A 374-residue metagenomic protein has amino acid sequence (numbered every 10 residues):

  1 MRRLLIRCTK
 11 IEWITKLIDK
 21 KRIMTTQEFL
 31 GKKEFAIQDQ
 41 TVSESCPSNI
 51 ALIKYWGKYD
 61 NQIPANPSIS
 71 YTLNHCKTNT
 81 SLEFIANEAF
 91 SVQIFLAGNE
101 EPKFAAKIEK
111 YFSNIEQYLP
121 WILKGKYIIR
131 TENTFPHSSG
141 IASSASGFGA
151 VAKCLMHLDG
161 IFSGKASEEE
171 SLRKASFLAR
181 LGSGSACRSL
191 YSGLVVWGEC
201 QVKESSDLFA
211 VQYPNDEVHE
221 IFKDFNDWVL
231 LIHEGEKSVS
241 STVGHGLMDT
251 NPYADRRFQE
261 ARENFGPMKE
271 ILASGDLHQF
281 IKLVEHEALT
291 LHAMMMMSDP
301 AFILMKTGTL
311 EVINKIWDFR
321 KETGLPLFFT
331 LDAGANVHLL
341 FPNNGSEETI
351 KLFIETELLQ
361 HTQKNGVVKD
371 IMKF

Functional and structural regions predicted by a protein language model:
L4-L5, L17: Leucine-biased recognition of intrinsically disordered, low-complexity hydrophobic segments
D19, I23-N61, I85, S91 (+1 more regions): C-terminal nucleotide
R22-S139, K153-E169, T349, Q363-F374: ATP-binding N-lobe of GHMP and related small-molecule kinases
T26-E28, W121-F222: Gly/Ser-rich oxyanion-binding loop with an adjacent helix/lid that shapes the negatively charged ligand pocket
L73-H75, L190-S192, K223-F225, G334: Short, solvent-exposed loop/turn segments at the edges of secondary structure
